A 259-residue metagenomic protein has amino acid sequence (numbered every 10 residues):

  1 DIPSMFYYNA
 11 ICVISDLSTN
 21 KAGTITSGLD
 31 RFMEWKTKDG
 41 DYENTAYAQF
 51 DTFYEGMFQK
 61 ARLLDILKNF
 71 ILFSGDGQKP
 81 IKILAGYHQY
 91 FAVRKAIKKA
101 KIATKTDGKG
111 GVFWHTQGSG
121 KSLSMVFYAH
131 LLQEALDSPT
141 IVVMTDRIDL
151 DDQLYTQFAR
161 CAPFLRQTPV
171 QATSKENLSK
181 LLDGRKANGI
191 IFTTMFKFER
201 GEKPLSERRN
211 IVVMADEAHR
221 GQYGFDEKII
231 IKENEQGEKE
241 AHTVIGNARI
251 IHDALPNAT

Functional and structural regions predicted by a protein language model:
D1-T140, D149-L165, K186-I190, N210 (+2 more regions): ATP-dependent helicase/translocase motor core
P3-S4, N9-I14, Q171-T173, A248-L255: Phosphate/diphosphate-binding loops
I14-D16, T145, A215: Short beta-strand/turn micro-motifs composed of small residues that flank or help shape donor/cofactor-binding pockets
S18-K21, I148-L150, F196-E199, H219-R220: Conserved nucleotide-binding/hydrolysis micro-motifs of P-loop NTPases
I25, M33, R200-E202, S206-T259: Signature of the SF2 helicase/ATPase Hel1-core->accessory helical subdomain module
V143, I191-T193, V213: Hydrophobic positions in the central parallel beta-sheet of the AAA+
I148, V170-S179, T194-R200: Conserved helicase motor
T173-I191, P204-L205: Conserved motor-coupling elements within RecA-like helicase/translocase cores
